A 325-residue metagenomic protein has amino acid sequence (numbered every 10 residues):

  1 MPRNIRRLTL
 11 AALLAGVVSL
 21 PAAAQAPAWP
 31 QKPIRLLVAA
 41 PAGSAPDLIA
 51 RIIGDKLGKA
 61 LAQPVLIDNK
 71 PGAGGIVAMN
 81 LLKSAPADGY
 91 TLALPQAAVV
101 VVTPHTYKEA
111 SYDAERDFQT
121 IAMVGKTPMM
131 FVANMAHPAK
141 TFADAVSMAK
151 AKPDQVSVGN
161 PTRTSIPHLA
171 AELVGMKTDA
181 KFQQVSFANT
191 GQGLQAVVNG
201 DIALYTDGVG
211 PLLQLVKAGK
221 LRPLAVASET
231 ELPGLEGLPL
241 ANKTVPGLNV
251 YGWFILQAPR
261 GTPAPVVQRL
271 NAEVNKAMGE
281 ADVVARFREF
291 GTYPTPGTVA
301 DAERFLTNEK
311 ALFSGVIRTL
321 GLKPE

Functional and structural regions predicted by a protein language model:
M1-Q31, A143, E325: Short, low-complexity disordered leader/linker segments with a strong preference for bacterial N-terminal type II
L14, Q96-A98, T127, H137 (+2 more regions): Short, flexible active-site-adjacent loop segments at beta-strand->alpha-helix junctions, enriched in small/polar
A24-R116, D154-Q155, K177-L204, P296-G297 (+1 more regions): N-terminal (or domain-start) structured segment
Q31-P33, M176-A180, K217, P223 (+2 more regions): An extracytoplasmic/periplasmic, membrane-proximal ligand-sensing/linker region
A45-I49, I53, L57, G74 (+14 more regions): Stable alpha-helical elements in mature extracytoplasmic
L57, L81-Y90, H105-Q192, L240-A241 (+2 more regions): Hinge/capping helix and adjacent helix->loop/strand transition within the periplasmic-binding protein
A98-E109, L173-K177, L204-G237: A ligand-binding cleft/hinge motif common to bilobed small-molecule-binding domains
